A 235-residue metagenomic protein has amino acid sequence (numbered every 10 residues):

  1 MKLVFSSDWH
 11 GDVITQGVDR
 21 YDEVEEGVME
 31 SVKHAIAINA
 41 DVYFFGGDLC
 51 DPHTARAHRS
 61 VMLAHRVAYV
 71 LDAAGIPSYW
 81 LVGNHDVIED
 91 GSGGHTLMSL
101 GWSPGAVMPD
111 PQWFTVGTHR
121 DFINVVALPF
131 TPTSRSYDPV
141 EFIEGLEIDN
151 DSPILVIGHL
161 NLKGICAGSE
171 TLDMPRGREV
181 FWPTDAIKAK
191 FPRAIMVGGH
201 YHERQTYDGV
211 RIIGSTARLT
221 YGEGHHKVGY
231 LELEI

Functional and structural regions predicted by a protein language model:
M1-V4: Extreme N-terminal starter segment of soluble prokaryotic enzymes
D8, G47-D48, G83-N84, H159 (+2 more regions): Active-site glycine-centered loops adjacent to acidic/histidine catalytic or metal-binding residues that shape
W9, V13-T118, I187-R193: Core catalytic region of metal-dependent phosphoesterases/phosphodiesterases, especially metallo-beta-lactamase-like
A35-N39, A74, L146-S152, E232-E234: Glycine-rich phosphate-binding loop signature in dinucleotide/nucleotide-binding domains
V42, P77-Y79, P153-L155, A194-I195 (+2 more regions): Proline-centered loop/turn at the N-terminus of a beta-strand
T115-G117, N124, E232-E234: Short, well-ordered beta-strand micro-motif
H119-A186: Binuclear metal-dependent hydrolase catalytic cores centered on His/Asp/Glu-rich metal-binding motifs
K163, G168-E234: Conserved beta-sheet core of the metallophosphoesterase superfamily
